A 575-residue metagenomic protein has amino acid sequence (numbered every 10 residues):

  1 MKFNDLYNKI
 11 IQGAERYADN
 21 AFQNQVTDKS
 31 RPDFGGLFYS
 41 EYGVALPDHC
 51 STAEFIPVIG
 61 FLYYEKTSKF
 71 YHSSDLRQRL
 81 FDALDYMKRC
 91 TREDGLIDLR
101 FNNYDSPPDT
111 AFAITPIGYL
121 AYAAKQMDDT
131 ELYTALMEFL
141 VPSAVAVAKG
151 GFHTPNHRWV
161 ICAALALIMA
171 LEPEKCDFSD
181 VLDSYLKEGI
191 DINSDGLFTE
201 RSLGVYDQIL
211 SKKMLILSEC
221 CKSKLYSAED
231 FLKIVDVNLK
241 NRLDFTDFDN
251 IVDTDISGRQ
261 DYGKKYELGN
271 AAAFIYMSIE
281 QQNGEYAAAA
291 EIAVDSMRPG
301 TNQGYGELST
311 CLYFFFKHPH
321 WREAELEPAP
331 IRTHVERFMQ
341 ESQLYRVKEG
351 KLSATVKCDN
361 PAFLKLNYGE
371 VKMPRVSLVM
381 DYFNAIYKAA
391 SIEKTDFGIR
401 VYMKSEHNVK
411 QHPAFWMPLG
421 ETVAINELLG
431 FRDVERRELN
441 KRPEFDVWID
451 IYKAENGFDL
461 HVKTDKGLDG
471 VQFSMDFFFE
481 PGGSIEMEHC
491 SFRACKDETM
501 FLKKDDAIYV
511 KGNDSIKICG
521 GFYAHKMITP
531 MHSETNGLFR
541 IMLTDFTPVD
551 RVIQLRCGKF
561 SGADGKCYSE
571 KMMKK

Functional and structural regions predicted by a protein language model:
M1-S51, S74, Q78-D85: Low-complexity, Ser/Thr/Pro/Gly-enriched N-terminal "stalk/linker" regions
Q23-Q25, K29, T91, I192-N193 (+1 more regions): Glutamine-centric residue-chemistry signal
V44-L232: Aromatic-lined, polymer-binding surfaces characteristic of secreted/periplasmic polysaccharide-degrading enzymes
F81-R92, F139-G150, E435, N440-F458 (+1 more regions): A short, hydrophobic secondary-structure junction motif
Y226-K504, K511: Extended polysaccharide-engagement surfaces of secreted carbohydrate-active enzymes
K511-K575: Beta-strand-rich recognition/accessory modules
